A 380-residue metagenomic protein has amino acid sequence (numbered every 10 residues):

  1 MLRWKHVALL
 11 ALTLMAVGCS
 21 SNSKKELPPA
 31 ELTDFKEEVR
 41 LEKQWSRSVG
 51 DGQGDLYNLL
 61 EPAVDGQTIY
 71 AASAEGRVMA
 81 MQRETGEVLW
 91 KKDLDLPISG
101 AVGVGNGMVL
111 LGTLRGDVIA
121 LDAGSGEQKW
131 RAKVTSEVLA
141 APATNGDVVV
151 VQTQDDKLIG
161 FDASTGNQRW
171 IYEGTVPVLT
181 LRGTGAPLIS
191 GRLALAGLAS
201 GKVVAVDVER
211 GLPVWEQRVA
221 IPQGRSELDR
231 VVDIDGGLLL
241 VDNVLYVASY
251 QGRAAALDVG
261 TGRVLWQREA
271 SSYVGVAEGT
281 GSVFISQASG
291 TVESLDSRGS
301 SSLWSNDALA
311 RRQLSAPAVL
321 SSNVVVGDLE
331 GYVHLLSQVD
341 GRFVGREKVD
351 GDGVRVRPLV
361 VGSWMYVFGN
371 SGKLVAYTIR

Functional and structural regions predicted by a protein language model:
M15-G18: C-terminal motif of bacterial Sec signal peptides marking the signal peptidase cleavage site
S20-L27: Bacterial lipoprotein signal-peptidase II cleavage site
S23, E38-A63, W90-G105, Q128-N145 (+5 more regions): Extracytoplasmic beta-rich repeat domains
S73, T113, T153-Q154, L198-A199 (+4 more regions): Structural signature of WD-repeat beta-propellers
Q82-T85, D122-S125, D162-G166, V208-G211 (+4 more regions): Short loop/turn segments that connect beta-strands within beta-propeller blades
V349-R380: Blade-level signature of beta-propeller repeat domains, shared across WD40, Kelch, NHL, RCC1 and BNR/Asp-box propellers
